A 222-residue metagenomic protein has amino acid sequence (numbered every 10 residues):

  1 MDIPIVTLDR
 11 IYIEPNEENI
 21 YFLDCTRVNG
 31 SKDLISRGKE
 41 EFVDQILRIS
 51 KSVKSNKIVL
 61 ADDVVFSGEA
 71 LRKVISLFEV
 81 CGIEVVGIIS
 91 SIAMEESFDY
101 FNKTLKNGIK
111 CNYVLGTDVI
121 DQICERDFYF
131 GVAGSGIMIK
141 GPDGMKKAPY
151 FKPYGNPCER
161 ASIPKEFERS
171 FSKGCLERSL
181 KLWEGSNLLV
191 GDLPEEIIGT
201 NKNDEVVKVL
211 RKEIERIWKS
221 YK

Functional and structural regions predicted by a protein language model:
D2-V28, S76-K222: PRPP-dependent phosphoribosyltransferase catalytic core
P4, L8-I58, E69-R72: Short, glycine/charge-rich flexible loops or terminal/linker lids adjacent to PRPP-binding catalytic cores
K32-S36, D63-S67, V85-I88: Short linear motifs at secondary-structure transitions and domain/linker junctions
I58-A61, G82-I83: A short, structure-level motif marking secondary-structure boundaries and short turns
A61-V74, F78: A phosphate-binding catalytic loop at a beta-strand-loop-alpha-helix junction that coordinates phosphoryl groups
